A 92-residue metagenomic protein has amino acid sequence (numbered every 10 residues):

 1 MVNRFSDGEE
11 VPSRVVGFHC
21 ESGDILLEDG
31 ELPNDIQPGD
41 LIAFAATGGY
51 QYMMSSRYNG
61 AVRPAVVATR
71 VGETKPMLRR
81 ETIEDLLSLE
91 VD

Functional and structural regions predicted by a protein language model:
M1-D92: Charged (often Lys/Glu-rich) extended helix/loop segments that serve as interaction or gating elements
